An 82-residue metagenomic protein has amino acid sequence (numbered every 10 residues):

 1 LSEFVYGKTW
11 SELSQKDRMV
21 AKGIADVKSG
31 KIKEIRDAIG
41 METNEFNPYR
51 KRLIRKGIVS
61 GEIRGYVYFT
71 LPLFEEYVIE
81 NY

Functional and structural regions predicted by a protein language model:
L1-T43: Winged-helix-like regulatory helical subdomains adjacent to P-loop NTPase cores
R18, N47, L71-P72: Non-catalytic, well-ordered alpha-helical scaffold segments
I39-K56, R64: Short amphipathic alpha-helical interaction segments
E62-Y68, P72-L73: Short, Lys/Arg-rich nucleic-acid/phosphate-binding segment
P72-Y82: Short, amphipathic alpha-helical interaction segments positioned at domain boundaries
